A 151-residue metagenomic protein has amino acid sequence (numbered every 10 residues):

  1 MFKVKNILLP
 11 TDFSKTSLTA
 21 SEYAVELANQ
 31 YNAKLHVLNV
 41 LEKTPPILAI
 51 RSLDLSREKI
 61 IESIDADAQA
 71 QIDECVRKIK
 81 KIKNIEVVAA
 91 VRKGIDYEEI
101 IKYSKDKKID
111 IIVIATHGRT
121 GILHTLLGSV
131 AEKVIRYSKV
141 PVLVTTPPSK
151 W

Functional and structural regions predicted by a protein language model:
M1-F2, R77-I112, S149-W151: Structural beta-alpha unit
M1-T19, I82, R136-W151: Intrinsically disordered or low-complexity boundary/linker segments at protein termini and domain junctions
F2-L55: Small/aliphatic-rich secondary-structure junction motif
L38, V88-R92, L143: General small-molecule cofactor/ligand-binding pocket signal
V40-A70, K150-W151: Acidic, proline/glycine-rich short linear motifs
S52-S56, D106-K107, V130-A131: Short, hinge-like loop/turn segments at secondary-structure boundaries
I111-K133, W151: Glycine-rich, Arg-bearing micro-motifs that act as flexible, cationic patches
